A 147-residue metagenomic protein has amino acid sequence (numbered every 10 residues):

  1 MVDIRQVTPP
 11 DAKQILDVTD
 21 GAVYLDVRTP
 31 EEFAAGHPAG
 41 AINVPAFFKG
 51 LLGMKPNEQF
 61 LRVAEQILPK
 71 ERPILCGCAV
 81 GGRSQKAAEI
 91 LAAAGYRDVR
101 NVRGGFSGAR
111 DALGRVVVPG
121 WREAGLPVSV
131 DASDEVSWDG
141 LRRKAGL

Functional and structural regions predicted by a protein language model:
M1-V23, P30-P73, S84-L147: Rhodanese-like catalytic fold shared by cysteine-dependent sulfurtransferases and DSP/PTP-type phosphatases
G77: Short, surface-exposed ligand- or partner-binding patches at beta-edge/loop junctions that are enriched in aromatics
